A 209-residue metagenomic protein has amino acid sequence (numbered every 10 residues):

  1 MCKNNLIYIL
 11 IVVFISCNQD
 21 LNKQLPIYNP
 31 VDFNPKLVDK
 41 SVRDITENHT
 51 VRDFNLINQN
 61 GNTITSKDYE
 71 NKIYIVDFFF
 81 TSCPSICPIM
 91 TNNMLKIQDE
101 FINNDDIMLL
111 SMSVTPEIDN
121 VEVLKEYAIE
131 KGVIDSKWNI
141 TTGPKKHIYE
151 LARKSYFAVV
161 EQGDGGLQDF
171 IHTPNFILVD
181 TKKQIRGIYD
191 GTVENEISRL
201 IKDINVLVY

Functional and structural regions predicted by a protein language model:
M1-D53: N-terminal targeting signals for export/organelle localization
N18, K125-Y127, D135, I204-Y209: Non-catalytic interaction/Regulatory regions outside core domains
V51-R52, Y74, T173-N175: Short loop/turn microsegments at loop-to-beta-strand junctions
N55-L56, L178: Hydrophobic beta-strand positions
I64-M94, L110: Short active-site neighborhood of thiol/selenol oxidoreductases, capturing the structured segment around
T91-L151: Structural microenvironment flanking redox-active thiols in thiol-disulfide oxidoreductases
Q162-Y209: Thiol-/selenol-based redox modules, centered on thioredoxin-like and closely related oxidoreductase domains
